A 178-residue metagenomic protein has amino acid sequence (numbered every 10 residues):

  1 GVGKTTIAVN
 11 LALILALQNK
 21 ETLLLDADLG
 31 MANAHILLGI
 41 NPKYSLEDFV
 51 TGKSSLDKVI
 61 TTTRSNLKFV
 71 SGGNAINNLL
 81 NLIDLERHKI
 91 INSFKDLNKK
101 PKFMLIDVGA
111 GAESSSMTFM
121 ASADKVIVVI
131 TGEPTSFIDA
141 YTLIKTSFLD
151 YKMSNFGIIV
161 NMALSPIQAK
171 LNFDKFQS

Functional and structural regions predicted by a protein language model:
G1-D28: Walker A/P-loop phosphate-binding motif and the immediately C-terminal alpha-helix
V2-G3, N78-N81, P166-Q168: A generic structural signal for short coil/turn motifs at secondary-structure boundaries
A8, I83-E86, I90, S136 (+1 more regions): Short, conserved glycine- and acidic-residue-centered signature motifs in active-site or ligand-binding loops
L13, K95, M117-T118: Alpha-helical segments flanking ligand/cofactor-binding loops in enzyme cores
L24-K99: P-loop/Walker-type NTP enzyme "switch/lid" segment
K99, F103, V108-S178: Conserved catalytic-core segment of NTP-binding enzymes
